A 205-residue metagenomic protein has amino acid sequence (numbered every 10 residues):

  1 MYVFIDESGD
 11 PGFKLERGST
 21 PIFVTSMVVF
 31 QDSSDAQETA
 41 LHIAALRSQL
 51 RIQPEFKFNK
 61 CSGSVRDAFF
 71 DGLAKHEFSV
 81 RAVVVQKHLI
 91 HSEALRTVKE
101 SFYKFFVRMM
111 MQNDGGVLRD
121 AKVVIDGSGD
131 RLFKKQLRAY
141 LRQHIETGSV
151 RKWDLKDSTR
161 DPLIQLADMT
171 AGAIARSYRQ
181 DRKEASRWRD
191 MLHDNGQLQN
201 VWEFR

Functional and structural regions predicted by a protein language model:
M1-R205: Phosphate-ester processing/binding pockets and catalytic centers
